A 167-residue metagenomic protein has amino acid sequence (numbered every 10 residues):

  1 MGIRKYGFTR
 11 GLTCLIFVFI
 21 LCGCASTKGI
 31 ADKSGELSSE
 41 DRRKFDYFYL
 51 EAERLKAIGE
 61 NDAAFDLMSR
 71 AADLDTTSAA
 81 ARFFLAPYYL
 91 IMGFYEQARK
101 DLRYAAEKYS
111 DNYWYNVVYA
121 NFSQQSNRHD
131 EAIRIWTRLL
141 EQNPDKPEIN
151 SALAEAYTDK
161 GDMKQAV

Functional and structural regions predicted by a protein language model:
D41-L74, I91: Alpha-helical segment of the N-proximal tetratricopeptide repeat
A57-I58, I91-M92, Q125-S126, D159-K160: Register position in tetratricopeptide repeats
